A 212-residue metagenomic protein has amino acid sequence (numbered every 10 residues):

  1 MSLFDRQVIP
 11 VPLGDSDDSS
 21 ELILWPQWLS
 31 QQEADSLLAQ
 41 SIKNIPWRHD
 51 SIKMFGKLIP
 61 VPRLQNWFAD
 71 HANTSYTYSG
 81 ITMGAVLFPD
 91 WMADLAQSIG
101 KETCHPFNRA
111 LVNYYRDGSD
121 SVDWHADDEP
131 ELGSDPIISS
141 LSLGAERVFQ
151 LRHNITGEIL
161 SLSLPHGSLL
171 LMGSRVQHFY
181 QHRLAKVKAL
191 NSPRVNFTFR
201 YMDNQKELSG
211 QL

Functional and structural regions predicted by a protein language model:
M1-L212: Non-heme Fe(II) oxygenase metal-center motifs and adjacent flexible, charged/small-residue loops
